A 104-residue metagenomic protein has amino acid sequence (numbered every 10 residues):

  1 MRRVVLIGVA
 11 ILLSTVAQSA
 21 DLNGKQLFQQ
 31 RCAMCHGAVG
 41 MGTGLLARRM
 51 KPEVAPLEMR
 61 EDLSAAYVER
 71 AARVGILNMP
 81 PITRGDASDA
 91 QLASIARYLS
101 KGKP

Functional and structural regions predicted by a protein language model:
M1-R2, L13: Short, low-complexity disordered leader/linker segments with a strong preference for bacterial N-terminal type II
R2-G8: Sec-dependent signal peptide recognition, specifically the positively charged N-region followed immediately by
I7, A38, L46, I82-T83: Short loop/turn and capping residues at structural boundaries
G8, S14-T15, K101: Generic detector of low-complexity/intrinsically disordered segments and short hydrophobic N-terminal stretches
G8-V9, R31: A periodicity- and composition-biased signal for non-globular, repetitive helical segments
L12-L27: Electrostatic cytochrome c docking/interface patches
K25-P52, R70, K101-P104: Periplasmic/extracellular electron-transfer cofactor-ligation site, primarily the c-type cytochrome heme-c attachment
K51-G102: Extracytoplasmic electron-transfer domains, predominantly the class I c-type cytochrome c fold
